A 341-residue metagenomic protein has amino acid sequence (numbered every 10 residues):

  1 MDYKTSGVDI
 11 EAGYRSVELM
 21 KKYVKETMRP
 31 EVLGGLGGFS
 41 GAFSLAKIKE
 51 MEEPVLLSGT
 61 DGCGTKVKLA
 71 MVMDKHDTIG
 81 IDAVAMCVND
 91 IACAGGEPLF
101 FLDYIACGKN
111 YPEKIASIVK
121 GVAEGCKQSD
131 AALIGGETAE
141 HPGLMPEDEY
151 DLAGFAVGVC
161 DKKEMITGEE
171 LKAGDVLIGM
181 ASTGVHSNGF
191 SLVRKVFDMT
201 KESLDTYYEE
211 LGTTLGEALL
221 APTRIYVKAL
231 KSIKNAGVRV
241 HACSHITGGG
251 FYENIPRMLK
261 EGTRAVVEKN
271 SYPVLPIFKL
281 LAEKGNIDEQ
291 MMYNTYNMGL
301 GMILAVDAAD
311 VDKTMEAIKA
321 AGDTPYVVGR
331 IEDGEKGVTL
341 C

Functional and structural regions predicted by a protein language model:
M1-E31: N-terminal amphipathic/basic leader segments beginning at the initiator methionine
D2-S6, K114, I118-S129, M145-L152 (+3 more regions): Glycine-/charge-enriched secondary-structure boundary and capping motifs
D9, D61, G174, H245 (+1 more regions): Residue-level signature of catalytic and energy-coupling elements of molecular machines, predominantly ATP/GTP-dependent
V17, A116-V119, F190: Hydrophobic face of alpha-helices
M20, A42, C87-V88, V193-V196 (+4 more regions): Buried hydrophobic packing segments
K22, M28-T183: Glycine-rich phosphate/pyrophosphate-binding loop regions near the starts of catalytic domains
M51-L56, G62-G64, G168, E202-D205 (+1 more regions): Acidic-glycine-rich active-site phosphate/pyrophosphate-binding loop
A173-E217: Acidic, glycine-rich loop-and-beta core segments that form the ion-binding/anion-interacting portion of active sites
